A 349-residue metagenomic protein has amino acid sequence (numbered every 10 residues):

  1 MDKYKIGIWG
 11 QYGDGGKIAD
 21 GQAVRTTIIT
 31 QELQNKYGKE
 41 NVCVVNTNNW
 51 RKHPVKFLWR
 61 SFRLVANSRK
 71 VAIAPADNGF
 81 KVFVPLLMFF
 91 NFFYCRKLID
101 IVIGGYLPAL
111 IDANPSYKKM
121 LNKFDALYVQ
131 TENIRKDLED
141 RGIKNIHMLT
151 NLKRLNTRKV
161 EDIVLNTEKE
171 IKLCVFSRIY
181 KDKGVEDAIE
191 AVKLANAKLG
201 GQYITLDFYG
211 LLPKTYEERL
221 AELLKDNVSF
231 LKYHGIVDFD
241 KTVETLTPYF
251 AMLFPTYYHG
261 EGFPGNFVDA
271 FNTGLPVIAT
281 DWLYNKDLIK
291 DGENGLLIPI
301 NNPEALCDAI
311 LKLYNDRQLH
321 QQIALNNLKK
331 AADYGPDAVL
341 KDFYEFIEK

Functional and structural regions predicted by a protein language model:
G7-W9, V164-K183, A188-L194, L206-D207: Conserved donor-binding/catalytic core segment of Leloir-type glycosyltransferases
V24-I28, Y180-N196, E261, E304: A conserved mid-protein helix/loop that constitutes part of the nucleotide-sugar donor-binding site
N46, I204-E218, G235: Glycosyltransferase donor-sugar binding loop
K123-V160: Donor nucleotide-sugar binding/catalytic pocket of nucleotide-sugar-dependent glycosyltransferases
K159, K312, D333-K349: C-terminal alpha-helical cap of glycosyltransferases
E218-V243: Nucleotide-activated donor-binding/catalytic signature segment of Leloir-type glycosyltransferases, i.e., the conserved
T247-E261, L275: Acidic donor-binding loop of glycosyltransferase active sites
D291-G292, L296-P303, K312-Q318, A332: Conserved acidic donor-binding segment of nucleotide-sugar-dependent glycosyltransferases
